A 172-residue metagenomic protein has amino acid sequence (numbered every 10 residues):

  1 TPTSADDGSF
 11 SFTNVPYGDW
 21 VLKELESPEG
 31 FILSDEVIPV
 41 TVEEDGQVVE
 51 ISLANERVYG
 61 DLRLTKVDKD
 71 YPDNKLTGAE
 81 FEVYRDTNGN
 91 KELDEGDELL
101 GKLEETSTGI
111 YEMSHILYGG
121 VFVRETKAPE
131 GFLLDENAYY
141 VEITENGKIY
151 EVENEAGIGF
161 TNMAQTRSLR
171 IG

Functional and structural regions predicted by a protein language model:
T1-G172: Solvent-exposed loop/turn and edge beta-strand elements of beta-rich ligand-binding domains
